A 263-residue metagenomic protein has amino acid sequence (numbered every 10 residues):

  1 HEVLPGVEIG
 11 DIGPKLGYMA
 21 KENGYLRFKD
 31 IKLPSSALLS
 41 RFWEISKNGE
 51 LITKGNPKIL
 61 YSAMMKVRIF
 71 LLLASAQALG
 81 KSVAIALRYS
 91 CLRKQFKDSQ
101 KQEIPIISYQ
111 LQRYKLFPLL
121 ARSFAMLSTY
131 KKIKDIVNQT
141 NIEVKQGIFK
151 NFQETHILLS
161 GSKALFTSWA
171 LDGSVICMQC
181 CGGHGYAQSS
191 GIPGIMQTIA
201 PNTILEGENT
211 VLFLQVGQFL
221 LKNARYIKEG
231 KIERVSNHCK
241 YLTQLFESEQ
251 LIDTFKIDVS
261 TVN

Functional and structural regions predicted by a protein language model:
H1-N263: Flavin-dependent oxidoreductase catalytic core characteristic of acyl-CoA dehydrogenase/oxidase-like enzymes
